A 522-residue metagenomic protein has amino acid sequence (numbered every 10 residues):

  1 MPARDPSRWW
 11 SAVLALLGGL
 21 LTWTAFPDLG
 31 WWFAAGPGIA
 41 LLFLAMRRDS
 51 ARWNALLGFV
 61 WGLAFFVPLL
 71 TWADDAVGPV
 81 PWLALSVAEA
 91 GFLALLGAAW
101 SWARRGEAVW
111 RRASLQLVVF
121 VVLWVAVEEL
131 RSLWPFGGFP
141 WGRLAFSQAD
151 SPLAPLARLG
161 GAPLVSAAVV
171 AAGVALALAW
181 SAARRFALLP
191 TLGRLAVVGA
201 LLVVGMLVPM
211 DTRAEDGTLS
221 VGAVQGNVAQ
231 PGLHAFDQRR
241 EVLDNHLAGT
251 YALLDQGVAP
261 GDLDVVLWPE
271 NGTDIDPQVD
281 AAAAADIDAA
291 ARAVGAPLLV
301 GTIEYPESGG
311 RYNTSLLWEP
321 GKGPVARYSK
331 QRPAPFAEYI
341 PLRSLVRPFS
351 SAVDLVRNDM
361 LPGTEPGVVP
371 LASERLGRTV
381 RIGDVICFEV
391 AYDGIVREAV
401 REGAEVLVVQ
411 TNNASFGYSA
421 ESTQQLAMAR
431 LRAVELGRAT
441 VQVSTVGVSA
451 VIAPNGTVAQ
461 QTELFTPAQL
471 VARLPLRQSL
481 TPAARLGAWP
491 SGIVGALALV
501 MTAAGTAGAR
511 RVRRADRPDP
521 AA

Functional and structural regions predicted by a protein language model:
M1-P209, D244, G417-Y418, A429 (+3 more regions): Membrane-embedded alpha-helical bundles of multi-pass enzymes that act on lipidic or dolichyl-linked glycan substrates
F26-L41, F65-L70, Q225-G226, P260-I275 (+2 more regions): Short, conserved active-site loops that position catalytic residues or coordinate cofactors/metal ions across diverse
P81, G222, V325-A326: Structural signal for short hydrophobic segments within the conserved structured cores of catalytic domains across
W100, R104, A177, S181 (+3 more regions): Generic structural signal for well-ordered alpha-helical scaffold segments
G106-W110, L254-G261, S373-G377: Alpha-helix termini
F136-G138, E215-D216, S308-R311: Short glycine/proline-enriched turns and hinge-like loops at secondary-structure junctions
S147-L153, V198-V266, Q278-A283, I287-D288: Membrane-interface segments at or immediately adjacent to transmembrane helices that form the boundary between
V265-A522: Solvent-exposed soluble domains appended to multi-pass membrane proteins
